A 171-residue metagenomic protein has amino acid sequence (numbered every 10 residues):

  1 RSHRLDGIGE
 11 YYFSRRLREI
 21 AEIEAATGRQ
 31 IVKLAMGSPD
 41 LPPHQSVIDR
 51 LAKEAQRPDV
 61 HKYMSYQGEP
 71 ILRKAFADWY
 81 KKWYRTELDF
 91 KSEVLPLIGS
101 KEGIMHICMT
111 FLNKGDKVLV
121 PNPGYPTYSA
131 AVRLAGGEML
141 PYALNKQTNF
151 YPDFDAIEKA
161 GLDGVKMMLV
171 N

Functional and structural regions predicted by a protein language model:
R1-R4: Short, contiguous pre-domain boundary segments
D6-G99, H106: N-terminal small-domain helix-loop-helix segment of the aminotransferase-like
E19, I107, A156-A160: CheY-like receiver
E69, S100-K101, Y125, F150: Conserved donor sugar-nucleotide recognition element shared by glycan-biosynthetic enzymes
E87-V94, K114-K117, G164: Short acidic capping loops at alpha-helix termini that bridge into adjacent secondary structure
T110-V132: Conserved PLP-anchoring active-site segment centered on the Schiff-base-forming lysine
L134-M139: A short helix-loop-beta submotif of the ANL/AMP-binding
L140, N145-N171: Active-site phosphate-binding strand-loop segment of PLP-dependent enzymes
